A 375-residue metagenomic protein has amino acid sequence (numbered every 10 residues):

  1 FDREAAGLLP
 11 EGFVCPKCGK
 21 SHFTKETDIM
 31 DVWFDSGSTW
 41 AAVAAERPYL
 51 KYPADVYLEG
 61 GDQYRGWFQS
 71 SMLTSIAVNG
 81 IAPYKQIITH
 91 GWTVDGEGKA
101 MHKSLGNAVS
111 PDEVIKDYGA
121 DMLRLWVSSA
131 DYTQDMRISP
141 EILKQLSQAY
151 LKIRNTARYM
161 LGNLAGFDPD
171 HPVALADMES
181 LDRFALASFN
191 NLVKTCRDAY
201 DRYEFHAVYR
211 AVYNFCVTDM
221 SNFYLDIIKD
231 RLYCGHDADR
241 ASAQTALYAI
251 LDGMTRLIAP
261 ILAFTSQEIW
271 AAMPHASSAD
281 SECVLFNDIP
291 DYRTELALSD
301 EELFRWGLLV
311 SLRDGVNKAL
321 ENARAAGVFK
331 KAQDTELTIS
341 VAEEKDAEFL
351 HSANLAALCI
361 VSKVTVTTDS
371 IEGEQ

Functional and structural regions predicted by a protein language model:
F1, D334-Q375: A broadly conserved sequence feature marking short terminus-proximal activation segments in nucleic acid-centric
F1-F167, A185-I228, T245-I258: Structured secondary-structure scaffolds
F23, F167-K194, L225-A319, A326 (+1 more regions): Acidic, turn-prone loop/beta-hairpin segments
T27-I29, P53, Y84, T89 (+5 more regions): Active-site lining segments that contact anionic ligands and/or coordinate catalytic metals
Q63-G66, P290-T294, D369-E374: A short acidic, often aromatic-flanked loop/helix-cap motif at beta-alpha or helix-coil junctions that lines enzyme
M122, T265, K345-D346: Short phosphate-engaging motifs
I138-L143, A211-V212, D239, A243 (+3 more regions): Composition- and surface-driven signal marking solvent-exposed, interaction-prone regions in large proteins
